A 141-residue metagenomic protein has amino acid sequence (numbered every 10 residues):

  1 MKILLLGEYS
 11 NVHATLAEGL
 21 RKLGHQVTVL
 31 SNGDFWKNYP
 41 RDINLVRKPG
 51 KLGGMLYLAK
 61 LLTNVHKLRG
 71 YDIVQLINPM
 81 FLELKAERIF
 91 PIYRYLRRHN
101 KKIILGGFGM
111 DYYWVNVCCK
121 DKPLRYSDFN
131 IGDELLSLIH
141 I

Functional and structural regions predicted by a protein language model:
M1-I43, R98-N100: N-terminal subdomain of nucleotide-sugar transferases
L5, Q75-L76: Redox-cofactor binding/interface segments in oxidoreductases and associated redox assembly factors
V12-A14, W36-Y39, L82-K85, D111-N116: Short catalytic/ligand-binding loop motif for oxyanion handling, primarily in non-cytosolic enzymes, centered on
G19-L23, T63-V74, L84-I104, N116-C118: Glycosyltransferases and closely related glycan-assembly transferases that use nucleotide-activated donors
L30, I73-Q75, R94-E134: Active-site proximal beta-strand in glycosyltransferases
R47-V65: Glycine-rich, highly charged phosphate/nucleotide-binding loops
G50-L56, L82, D133-S137: Short, flexible loop segments at the rims of nucleotide/cofactor-binding pockets, characterized by
I139-I141: Conserved small/polar residues in nucleotide/adenosyl-binding loops
